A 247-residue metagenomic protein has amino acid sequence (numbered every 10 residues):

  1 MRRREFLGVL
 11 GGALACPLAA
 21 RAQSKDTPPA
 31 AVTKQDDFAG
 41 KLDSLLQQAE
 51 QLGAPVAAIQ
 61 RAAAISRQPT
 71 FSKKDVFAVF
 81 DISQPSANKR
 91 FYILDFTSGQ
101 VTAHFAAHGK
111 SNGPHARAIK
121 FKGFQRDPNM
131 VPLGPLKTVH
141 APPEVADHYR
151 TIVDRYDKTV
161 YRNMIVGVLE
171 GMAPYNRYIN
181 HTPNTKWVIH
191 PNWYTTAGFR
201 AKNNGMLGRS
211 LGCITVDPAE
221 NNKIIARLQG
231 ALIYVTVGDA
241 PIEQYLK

Functional and structural regions predicted by a protein language model:
E5-S24: N-terminal export signals
V9-A13, P135, C213: Gly/Ser/Thr-rich helix-start
T27-L211, P218-K247: Cell wall/extracellular polymer interaction/catalysis modules
